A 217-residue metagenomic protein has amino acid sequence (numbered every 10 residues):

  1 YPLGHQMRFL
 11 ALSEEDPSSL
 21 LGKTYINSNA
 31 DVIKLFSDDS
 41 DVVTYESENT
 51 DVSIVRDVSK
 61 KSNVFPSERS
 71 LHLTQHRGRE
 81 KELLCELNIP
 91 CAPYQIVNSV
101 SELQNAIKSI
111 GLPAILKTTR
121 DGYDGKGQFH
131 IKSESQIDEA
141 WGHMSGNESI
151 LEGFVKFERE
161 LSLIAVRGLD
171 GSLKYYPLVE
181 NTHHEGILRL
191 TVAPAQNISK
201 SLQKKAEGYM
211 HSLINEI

Functional and structural regions predicted by a protein language model:
Y1-E82, S101: ATP-binding N-terminal substructure of ATP-dependent carboxylate-amine bond-forming enzymes
H5, L21, S62-N63, I89-A92 (+2 more regions): A structural micro-motif
R8, T44, V64-P66, A92 (+3 more regions): Structural detector of well-ordered beta-strand residues that form the stable sheet scaffold of enzyme domains
F9, Y25, P66, P93-I96 (+2 more regions): Structural signal for conserved beta-strand scaffold positions within catalytic alpha/beta enzyme cores
L35-F36, A106, H143: Structural alpha-helical scaffold elements that stabilize or flank donor/cofactor-binding regions in carbohydrate
E48-T50, T119-D121, V166: Short glycine-rich anion-binding loops that position phosphate/pyrophosphate groups of nucleotides and phosphorylated
S67-G127, E134: A conserved helix-loop-beta module that forms one wall/lid of the active-site cleft in ATP-utilizing catalytic domains
I131-I217: Internal nucleotide-binding/catalytic subdomain
